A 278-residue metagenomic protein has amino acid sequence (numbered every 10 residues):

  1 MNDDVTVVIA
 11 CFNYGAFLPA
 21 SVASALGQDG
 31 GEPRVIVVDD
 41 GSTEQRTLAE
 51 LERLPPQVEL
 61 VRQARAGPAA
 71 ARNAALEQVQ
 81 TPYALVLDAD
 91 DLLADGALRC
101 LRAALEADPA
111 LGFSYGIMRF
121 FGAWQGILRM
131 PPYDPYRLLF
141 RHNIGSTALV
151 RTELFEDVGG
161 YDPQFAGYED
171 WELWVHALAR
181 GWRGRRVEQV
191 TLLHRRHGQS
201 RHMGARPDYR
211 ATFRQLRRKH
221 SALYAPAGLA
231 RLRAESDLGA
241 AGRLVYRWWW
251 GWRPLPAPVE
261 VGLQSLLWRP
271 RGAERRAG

Functional and structural regions predicted by a protein language model:
A23-E32: Short, acidic, metal-binding catalytic loop of nucleotide-sugar glycosyltransferases
D39-L48, D88, A94: A conserved acidic beta->alpha catalytic loop
Q63-V79: Glycine-rich, basic loop-to-helix element that forms the pyrophosphate-binding segment of sugar-nucleotide handling
A84: Short aromatic/hydrophobic "clamp" motif used to bind/position activated sugar donors
G96-I127: Conserved donor NDP-sugar-binding/catalytic core segment of glycosyltransferases
I117, G184-T191: Catalytic beta-strand/loop signature of glycosyltransferases that borders the donor
G167-V175: Acidic donor-binding loop at a coil-to-helix junction in glycosyltransferase catalytic cores that engages
V190, H194-H197, M203-L229: Catalytic core of nucleotide-sugar-dependent glycosyltransferases
